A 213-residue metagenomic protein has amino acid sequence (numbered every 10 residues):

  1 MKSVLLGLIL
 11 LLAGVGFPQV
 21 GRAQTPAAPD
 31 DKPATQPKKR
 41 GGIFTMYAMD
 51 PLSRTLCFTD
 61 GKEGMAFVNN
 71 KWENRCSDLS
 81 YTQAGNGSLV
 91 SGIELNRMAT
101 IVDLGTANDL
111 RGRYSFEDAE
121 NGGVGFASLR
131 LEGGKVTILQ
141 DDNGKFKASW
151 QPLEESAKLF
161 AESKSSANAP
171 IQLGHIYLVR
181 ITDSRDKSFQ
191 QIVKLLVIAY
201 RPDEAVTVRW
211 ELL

Functional and structural regions predicted by a protein language model:
M1-V4: Positively charged n-region of N-terminal signal peptides that target proteins for export
L6-G14: Hydrophobic helical h-region of N-terminal Sec-dependent signal peptides in bacterial secretory/periplasmic proteins
A13-R22: C-terminal segment of classical bacterial N-terminal signal peptides
Q24-L213: Surface-exposed, beta-sheet-biased, low-hydrophobicity segments with strongly acidic/polar composition
